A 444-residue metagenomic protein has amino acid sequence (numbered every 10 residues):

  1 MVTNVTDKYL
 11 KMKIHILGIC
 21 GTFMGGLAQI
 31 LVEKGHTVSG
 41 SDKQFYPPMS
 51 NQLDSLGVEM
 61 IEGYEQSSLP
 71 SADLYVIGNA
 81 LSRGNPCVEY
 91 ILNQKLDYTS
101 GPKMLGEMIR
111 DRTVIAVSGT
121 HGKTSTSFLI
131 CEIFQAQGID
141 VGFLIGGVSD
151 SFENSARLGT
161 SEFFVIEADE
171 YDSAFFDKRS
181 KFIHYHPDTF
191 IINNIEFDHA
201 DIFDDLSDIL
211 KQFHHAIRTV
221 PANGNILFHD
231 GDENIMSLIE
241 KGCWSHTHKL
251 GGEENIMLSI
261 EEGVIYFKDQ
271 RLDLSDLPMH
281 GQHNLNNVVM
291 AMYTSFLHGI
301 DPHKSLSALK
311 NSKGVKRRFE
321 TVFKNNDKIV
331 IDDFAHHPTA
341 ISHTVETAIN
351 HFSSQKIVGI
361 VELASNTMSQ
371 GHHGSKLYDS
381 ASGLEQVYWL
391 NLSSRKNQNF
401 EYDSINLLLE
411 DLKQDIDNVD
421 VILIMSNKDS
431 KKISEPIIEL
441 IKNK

Functional and structural regions predicted by a protein language model:
M1-F45, D54-I61, S71, Y75 (+4 more regions): ATP-dependent carboxylate-amine ligase
V5-K11, I30-H36, S67-P70, R83-F228 (+3 more regions): Phosphate-binding loop of NTP-binding sites
K43-Y46, Y64-Q66, N79-R83, K103 (+4 more regions): Short, polar loop motifs at secondary-structure junctions
I61-Y64, T99-G106, L144-G147, G242-E261 (+3 more regions): Beta-strand->loop->alpha-helix junctions that form or flank phosphate-binding loops in nucleotide-handling enzymes
Y75-G78, I166-E167, I192, F228 (+2 more regions): Redox-cofactor binding/interface segments in oxidoreductases and associated redox assembly factors
A80-S82, G122, E170-S173, E196-D198 (+5 more regions): Short glycine-rich anion-binding loops that position phosphate/pyrophosphate groups of nucleotides and phosphorylated
I183-F197, M236-S237, P278-G314: A conserved, hydrophobic alpha-helical segment in the catalytic core of large ATP/adenylate-utilizing enzymes
L274-G281, K328-D332: Short pre-catalytic strand/loop immediately N-terminal to key active-site residues, enriched for Gly-Thr
